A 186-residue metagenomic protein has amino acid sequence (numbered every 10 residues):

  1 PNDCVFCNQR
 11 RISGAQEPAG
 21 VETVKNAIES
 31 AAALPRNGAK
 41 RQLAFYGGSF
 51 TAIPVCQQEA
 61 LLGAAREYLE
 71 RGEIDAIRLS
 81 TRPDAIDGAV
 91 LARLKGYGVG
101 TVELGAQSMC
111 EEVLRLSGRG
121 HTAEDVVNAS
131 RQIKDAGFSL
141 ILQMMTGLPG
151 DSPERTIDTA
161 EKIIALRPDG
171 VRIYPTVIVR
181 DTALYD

Functional and structural regions predicted by a protein language model:
P1-R11: Local cysteine-cluster metal-coordination motifs and their immediate loop/turn environment, predominantly Fe-S cluster
C4, K40-Q42, I74-A76: A common structural microfeature
F6, T23-S30: Residue-level detector of alpha-helical secondary structure
I12-N26, G47-I173, L184-D186: Conserved non-cysteine loop/helix-boundary elements of the Radical SAM core domain that shape
A27-S49: Short Fe-S-cluster ligation motifs
Y174-V179: Short glycine-enriched loops at secondary-structure junctions
